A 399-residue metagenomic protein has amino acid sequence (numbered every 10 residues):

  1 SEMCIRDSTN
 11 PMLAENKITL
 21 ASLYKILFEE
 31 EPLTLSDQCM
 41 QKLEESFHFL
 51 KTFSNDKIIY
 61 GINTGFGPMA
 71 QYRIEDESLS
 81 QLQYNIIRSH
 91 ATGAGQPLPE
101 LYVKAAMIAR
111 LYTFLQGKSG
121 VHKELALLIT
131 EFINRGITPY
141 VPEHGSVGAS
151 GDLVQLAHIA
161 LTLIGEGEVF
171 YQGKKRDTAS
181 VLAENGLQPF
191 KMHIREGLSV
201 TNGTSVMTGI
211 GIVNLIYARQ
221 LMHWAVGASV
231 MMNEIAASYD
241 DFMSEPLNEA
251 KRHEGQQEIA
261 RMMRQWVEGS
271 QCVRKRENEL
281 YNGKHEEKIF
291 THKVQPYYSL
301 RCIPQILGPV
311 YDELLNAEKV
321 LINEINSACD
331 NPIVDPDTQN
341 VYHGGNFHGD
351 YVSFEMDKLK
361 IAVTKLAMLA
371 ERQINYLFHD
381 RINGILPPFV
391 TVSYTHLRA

Functional and structural regions predicted by a protein language model:
S1-S8, T395-A399: Conserved small/polar residues in nucleotide/adenosyl-binding loops
T9-D56: N- or domain-start disorder-to-order transition segments that initiate the globular core
M40-I58, L128-E143, N185-F190, R195 (+1 more regions): Short, hydrophobic/aliphatic alpha-helical segments
I58-Q71, E143-T162, N346-A370: Conserved phosphate/anionic-ligand binding catalytic regions in large, soluble enzymes, centered on
P68-Q83: Glycine-rich loop at the start of a catalytic domain that most often binds anionic cofactors/ligands
A91, G95, A105-H253: Active-site cavity-forming subdomains of large catalytic enzyme subunits
E234-M368: Accessory "access/gating" subregions that flank catalytic or transport cores
D350-R398: C-terminal catalytic subdomain
